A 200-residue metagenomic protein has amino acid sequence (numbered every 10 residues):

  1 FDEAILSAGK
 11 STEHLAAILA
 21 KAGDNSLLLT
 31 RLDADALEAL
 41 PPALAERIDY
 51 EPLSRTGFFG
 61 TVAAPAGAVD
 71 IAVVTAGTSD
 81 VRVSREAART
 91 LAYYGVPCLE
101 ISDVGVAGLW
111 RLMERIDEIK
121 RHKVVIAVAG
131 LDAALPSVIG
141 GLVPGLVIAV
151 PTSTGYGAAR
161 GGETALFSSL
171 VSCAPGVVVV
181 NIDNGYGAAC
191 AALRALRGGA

Functional and structural regions predicted by a protein language model:
F1-D49: Long amphipathic alpha-helical segments
L15, D80-R85, L109-W110, A129-V138 (+2 more regions): Short glycine/serine/threonine-rich phosphate/pyrophosphate-binding segments that cradle anionic phosphate groups
N25, T75, K120, V124 (+1 more regions): C-terminal binding/interaction regions
A43-L44, L142-V143, C173-P175: Short, structured coil segments at secondary-structure junctions
S54-F58, P97-E118, E163-T164, V180: Glycine-rich oxoanion-binding loops at beta->alpha junctions
G67-W110: Glycine-rich phosphate/diphosphate-binding loop of Rossmann-like nucleotide-binding domains
E114-T152: Glycine-rich phosphate-binding loop
